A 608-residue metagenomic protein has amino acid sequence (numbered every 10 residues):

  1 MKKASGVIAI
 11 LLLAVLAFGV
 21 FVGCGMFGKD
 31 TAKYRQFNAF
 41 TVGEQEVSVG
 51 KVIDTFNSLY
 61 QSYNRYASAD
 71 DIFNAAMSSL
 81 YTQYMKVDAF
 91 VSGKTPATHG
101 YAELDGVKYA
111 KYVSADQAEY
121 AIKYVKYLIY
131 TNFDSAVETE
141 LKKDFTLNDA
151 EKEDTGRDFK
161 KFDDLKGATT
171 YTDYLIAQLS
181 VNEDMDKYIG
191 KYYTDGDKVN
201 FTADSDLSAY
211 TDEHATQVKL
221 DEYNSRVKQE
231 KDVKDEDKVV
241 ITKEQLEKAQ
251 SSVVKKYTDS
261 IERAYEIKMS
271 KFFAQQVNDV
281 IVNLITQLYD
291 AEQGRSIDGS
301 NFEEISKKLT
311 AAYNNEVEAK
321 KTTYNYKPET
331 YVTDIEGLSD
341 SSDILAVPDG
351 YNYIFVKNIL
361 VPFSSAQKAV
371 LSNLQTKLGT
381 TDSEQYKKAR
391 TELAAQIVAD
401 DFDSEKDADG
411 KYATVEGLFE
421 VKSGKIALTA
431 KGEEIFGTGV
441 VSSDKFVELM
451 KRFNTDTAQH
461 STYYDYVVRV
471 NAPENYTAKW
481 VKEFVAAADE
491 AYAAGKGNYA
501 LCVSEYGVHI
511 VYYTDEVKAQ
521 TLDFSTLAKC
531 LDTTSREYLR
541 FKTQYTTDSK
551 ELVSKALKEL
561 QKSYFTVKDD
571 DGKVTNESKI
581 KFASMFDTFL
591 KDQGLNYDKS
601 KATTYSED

Functional and structural regions predicted by a protein language model:
M1-Y81, G594, Y605-D608: Gram-positive cell-envelope targeting signals
M26-R35, Y60, N64-D71, T139-K142 (+3 more regions): PPIase-associated folding chaperone regions across multiple families
N38-V42, Y66, V87, A291-G294 (+2 more regions): Second-shell loop/turn segments in exported
G50, D54-N57, N74-Q83, D186 (+13 more regions): Solvent-exposed, polar/charged alpha-helical surfaces in well-ordered, non-transmembrane soluble domains, broadly
Y63, A67-I176, N182-M185: Post-signal peptide N-terminal segment of secreted/secretory-pathway proteins
A67-A69, T95-Y101, L418, K445-M450 (+1 more regions): Surface-exposed patches in mature extracellular/periplasmic domains of secreted proteins
Q275, D279, D400-E483, D515 (+1 more regions): Peptidyl-prolyl cis-trans isomerase
